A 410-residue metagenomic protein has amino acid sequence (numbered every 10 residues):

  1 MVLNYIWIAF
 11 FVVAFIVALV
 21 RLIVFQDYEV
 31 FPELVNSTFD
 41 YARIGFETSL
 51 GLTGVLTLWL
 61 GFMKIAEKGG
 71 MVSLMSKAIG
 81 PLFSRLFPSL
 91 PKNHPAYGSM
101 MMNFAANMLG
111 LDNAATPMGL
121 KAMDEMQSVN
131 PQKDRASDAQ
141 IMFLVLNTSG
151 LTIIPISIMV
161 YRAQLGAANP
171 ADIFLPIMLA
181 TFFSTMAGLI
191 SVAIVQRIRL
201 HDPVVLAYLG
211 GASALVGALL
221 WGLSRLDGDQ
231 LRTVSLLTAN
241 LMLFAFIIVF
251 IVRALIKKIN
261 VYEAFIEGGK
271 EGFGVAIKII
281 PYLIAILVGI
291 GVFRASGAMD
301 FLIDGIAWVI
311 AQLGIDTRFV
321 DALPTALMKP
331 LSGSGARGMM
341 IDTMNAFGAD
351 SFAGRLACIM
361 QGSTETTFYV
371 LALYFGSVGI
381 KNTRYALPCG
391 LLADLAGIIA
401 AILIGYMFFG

Functional and structural regions predicted by a protein language model:
M1-G54, A163-F293, Q312-L313, Y385-G410: Signature of multi-pass transmembrane helix bundles
Y5, E33, G45, G61 (+9 more regions): Hydrophobic alpha-helical context, especially transmembrane and signal-peptide helices
V12, R43, W59, K68 (+8 more regions): Short glycine/serine/threonine-biased micro-segments
E29-S128, I256-A346: Membrane-embedded alpha-helical segments and adjacent helix-loop junctions characteristic of multi-pass solute
L50, P91, P203-L206, F352 (+1 more regions): Residue-level signal for secondary-structure boundary elements
A115, A122-R162, A167-R197, L323-G410: C-terminal transmembrane helix pair
